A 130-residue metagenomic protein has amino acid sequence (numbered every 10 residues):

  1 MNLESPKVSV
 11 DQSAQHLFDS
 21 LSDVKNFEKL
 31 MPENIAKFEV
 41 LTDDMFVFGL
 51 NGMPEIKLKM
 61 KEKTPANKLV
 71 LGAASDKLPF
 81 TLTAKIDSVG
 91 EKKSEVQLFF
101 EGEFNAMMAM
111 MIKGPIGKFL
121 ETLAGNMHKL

Functional and structural regions predicted by a protein language model:
M1-E39, M45: Hydrophobic ligand-binding cavity/cleft-lining segments
N2, L30, L69, M111-G114 (+2 more regions): Amphipathic alpha-helical hairpins
N2-K7, M45, E55, K68 (+2 more regions): Intrinsic-disorder/low-complexity, polar/charged segments enriched in Ser/Thr/Lys/Arg/Asp/Glu/Gln
A14, K61-A66, I86-E95: A short, structured loop/turn motif at beta-sheet edges
H16, I56-L58, K68-V70, T81 (+1 more regions): Short acidic, gly/pro-rich beta-turn/loop elements at beta-sheet edges and active-site/ligand-binding grooves
S20, N126, L130: Short alpha-helical functional segments enriched in proximate histidine and acidic residues
K29, F38-K77: Glycine-rich portal/gate segments that line the openings of hydrophobic small-molecule binding cavities
A74-G125: Beta-strand/loop substructures that line and gate deep hydrophobic ligand-binding cavities in soluble
